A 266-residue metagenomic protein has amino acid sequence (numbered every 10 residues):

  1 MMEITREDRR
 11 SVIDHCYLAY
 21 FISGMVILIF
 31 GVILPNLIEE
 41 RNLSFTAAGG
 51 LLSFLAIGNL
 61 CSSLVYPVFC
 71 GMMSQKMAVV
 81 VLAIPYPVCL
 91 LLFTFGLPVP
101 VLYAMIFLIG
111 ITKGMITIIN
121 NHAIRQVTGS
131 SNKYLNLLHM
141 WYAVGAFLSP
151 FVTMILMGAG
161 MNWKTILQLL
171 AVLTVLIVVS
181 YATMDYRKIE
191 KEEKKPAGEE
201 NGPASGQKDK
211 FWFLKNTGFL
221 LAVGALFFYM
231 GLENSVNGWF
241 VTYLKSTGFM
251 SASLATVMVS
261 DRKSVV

Functional and structural regions predicted by a protein language model:
M2-R10, E190-A222: Juxtamembrane intracellular "pre-TM" segments in multi-pass secondary transporters
D8-I33, F107, K215-L232: Pair of pore-lining "gating" transmembrane helices in MFS-fold secondary transporters
F30-G31, T217-S260: Extracytoplasmic gate region of multi-pass secondary transporters
L43-F54, K133-L137, F249-R262: Loop-to-transmembrane helix entry
C61-P100: Conserved MFS/SLC helix-loop-helix module at the cytosolic interface between two early adjacent transmembrane helices
M105-W141: Cytoplasmic helix-loop-helix junction between adjacent transmembrane helices in 12-TM secondary transporters
S131, L137-I189: Helix-loop-helix hairpin linking two adjacent transmembrane segments in secondary transporters
V265: Conserved small/polar residues in nucleotide/adenosyl-binding loops
